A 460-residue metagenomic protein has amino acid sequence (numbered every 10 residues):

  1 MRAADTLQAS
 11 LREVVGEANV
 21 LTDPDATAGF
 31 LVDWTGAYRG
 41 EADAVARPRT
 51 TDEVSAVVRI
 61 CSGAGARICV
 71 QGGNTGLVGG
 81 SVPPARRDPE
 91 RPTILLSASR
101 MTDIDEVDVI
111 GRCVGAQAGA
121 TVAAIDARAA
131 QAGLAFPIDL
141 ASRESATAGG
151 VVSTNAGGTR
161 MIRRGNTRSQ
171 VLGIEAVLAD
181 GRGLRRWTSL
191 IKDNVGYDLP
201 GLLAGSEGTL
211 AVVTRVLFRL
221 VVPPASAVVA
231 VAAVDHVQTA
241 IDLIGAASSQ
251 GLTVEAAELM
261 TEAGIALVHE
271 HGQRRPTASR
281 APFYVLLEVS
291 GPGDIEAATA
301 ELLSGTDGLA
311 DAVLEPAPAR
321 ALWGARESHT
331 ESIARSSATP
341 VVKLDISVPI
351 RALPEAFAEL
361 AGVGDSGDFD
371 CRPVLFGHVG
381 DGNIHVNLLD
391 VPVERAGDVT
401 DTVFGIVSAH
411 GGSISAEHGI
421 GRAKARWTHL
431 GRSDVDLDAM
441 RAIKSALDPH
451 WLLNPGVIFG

Functional and structural regions predicted by a protein language model:
M1-G460: Noncatalytic alpha-helical scaffold of FAD-dependent oxidoreductases
